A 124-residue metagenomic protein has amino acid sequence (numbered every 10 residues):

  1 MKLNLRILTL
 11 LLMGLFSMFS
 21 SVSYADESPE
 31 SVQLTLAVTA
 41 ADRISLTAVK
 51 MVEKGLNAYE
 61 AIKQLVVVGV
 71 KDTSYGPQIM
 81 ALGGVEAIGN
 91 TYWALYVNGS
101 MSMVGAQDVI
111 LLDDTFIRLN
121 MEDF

Functional and structural regions predicted by a protein language model:
M1-L8: Bacterial N-terminal signal peptides that target proteins for export
K2, S17-F124: Ubiquitin-like/PB1-type beta-grasp interaction modules and other compact soluble beta-rich domains
T9-M18: Bacterial N-terminal signal peptides
